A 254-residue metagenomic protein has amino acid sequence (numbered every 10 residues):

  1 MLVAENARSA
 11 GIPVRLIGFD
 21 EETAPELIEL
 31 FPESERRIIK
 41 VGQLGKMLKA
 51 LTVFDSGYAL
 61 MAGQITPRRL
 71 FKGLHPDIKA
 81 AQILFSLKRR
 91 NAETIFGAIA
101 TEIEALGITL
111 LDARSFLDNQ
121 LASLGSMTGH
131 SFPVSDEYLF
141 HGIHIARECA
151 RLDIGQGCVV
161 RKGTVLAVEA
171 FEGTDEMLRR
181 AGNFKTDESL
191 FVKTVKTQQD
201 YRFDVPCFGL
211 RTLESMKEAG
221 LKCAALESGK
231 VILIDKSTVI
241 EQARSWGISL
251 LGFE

Functional and structural regions predicted by a protein language model:
M1, A7-S9, I38, R89-E93 (+1 more regions): Conserved mixed alpha/beta catalytic, RNA-binding, or beta-rich assembly cores of soluble enzyme, regulatory
L2, I17-S56, G73-I83, N91 (+1 more regions): Feature captures the catalytic cores and cofactor-binding loops of soluble hydro-lyases/lyases that act on carboxylate
I12-R15: Residues at the starts of beta-strands that form the adenosine-phosphate
G18-E21, V41, A62-I65, L106 (+6 more regions): Fold-independent oxyanion-binding glycine-rich loops and adjacent beta-strand/coil segments at enzyme active sites
L44-R114: N-terminal glycine-rich phosphate/adenylate-binding segment common to multiple enzyme folds
M61-G73, E104-D112, Q156-L166, D200-P206 (+1 more regions): Short secondary-structure transition/capping segments
